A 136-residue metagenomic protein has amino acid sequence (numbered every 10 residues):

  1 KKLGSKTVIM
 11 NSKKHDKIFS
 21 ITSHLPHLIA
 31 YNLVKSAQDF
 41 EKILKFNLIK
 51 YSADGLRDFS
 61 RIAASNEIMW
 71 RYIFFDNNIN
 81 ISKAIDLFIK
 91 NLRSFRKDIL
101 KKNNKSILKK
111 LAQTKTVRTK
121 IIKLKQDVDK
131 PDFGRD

Functional and structural regions predicted by a protein language model:
K1-R61: Internal alpha-helical scaffold of NAD(P)-dependent oxidoreductase catalytic cores
K13, D127, G134-D136: A conserved regulatory-domain signal marking ACT and ACT-like small-molecule sensing domains and adjacent regulatory
H24-L28, Q113, V117-K120: Alpha-helical scaffold segments in carbohydrate-active enzymes
N32-K35, L87-F88, D98-L100, F133-G134: Glycine-rich loops and low-complexity Gly/Arg-rich segments that provide flexible linkers or classic glycine-based
A37-F40, K101-K105, Q126-P131: Juxtamembrane/interface motifs at transmembrane-helix termini
L44-T114: Interdomain hinge/lid region at the active-site interface of Rossmann-like NAD(P)-dependent oxidoreductases
L108-L111, I122, R135: Helix-enriched interaction subdomains in cytosolic or periplasmic regions, typified by TIR/SEFIR signaling/NADase cores
K120-Q126: Amphipathic alpha-helical coiled-coil segments
